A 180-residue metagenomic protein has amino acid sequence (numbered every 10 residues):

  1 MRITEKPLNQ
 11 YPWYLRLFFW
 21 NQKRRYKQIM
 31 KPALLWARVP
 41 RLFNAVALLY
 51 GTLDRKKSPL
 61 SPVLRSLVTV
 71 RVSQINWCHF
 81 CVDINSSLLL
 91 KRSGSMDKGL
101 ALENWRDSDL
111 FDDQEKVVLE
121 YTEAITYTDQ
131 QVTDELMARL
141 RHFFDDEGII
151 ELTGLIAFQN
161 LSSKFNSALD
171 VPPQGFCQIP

Functional and structural regions predicted by a protein language model:
M1-L60: Mobile cap/lid helix-loop segments that border enzyme active or cofactor-binding sites and regulate substrate access
Y26, K57-Q74: Immediate flanking context of iron-sulfur cluster ligation sites
W36, Y50, L67-V72, L102 (+2 more regions): Short alpha-helical scaffolding segments that buttress acidic/His motifs in well-ordered protein cores
R41-N44, V82-A101: Iron-sulfur (Fe-S) cluster-binding segments and ferredoxin-like electron-carrier domains, especially [2Fe-2S]
V68, V72-S86: Short, thiol/selenol-centered motifs that function as redox-active sites or metal-ligating centers
L102-D113: Acidic/His metal-coordination segments adjacent to aromatic residues that form catalytic metal sites in metalloenzymes
D113-G154: Acidic/histidine-rich alpha-helical segments that form the ligand environment of transition-metal centers
D146-P180: Preference for long, well-ordered alpha-helical segments
